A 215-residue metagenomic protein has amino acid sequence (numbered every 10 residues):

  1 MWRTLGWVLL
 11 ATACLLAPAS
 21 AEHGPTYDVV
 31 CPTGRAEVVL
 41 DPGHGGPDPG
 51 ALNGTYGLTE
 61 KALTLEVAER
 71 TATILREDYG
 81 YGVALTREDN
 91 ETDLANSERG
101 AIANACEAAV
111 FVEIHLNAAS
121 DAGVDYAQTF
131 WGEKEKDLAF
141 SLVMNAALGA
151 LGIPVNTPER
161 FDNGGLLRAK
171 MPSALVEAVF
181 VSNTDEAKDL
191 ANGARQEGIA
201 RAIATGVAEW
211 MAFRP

Functional and structural regions predicted by a protein language model:
M1-P215: Catalytic-site microenvironment of enzymes that process N-acetyl-hexosamine-containing cell-wall polysaccharides
